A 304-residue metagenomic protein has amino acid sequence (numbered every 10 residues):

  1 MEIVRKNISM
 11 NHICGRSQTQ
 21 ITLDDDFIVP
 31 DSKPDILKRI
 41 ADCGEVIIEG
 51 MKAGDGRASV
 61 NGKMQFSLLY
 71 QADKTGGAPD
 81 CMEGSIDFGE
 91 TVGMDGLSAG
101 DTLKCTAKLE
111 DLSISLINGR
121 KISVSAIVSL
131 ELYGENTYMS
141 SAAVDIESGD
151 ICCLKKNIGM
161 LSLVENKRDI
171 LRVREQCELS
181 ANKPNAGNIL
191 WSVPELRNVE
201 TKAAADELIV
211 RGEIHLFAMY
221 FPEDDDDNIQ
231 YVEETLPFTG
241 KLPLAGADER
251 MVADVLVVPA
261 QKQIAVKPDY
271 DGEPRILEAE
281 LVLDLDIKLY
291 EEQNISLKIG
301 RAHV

Functional and structural regions predicted by a protein language model:
M1-R301: C-terminal beta-sandwich interaction modules and adjacent acidic, Ser/Thr/Pro/Gly-rich low-complexity tails used
